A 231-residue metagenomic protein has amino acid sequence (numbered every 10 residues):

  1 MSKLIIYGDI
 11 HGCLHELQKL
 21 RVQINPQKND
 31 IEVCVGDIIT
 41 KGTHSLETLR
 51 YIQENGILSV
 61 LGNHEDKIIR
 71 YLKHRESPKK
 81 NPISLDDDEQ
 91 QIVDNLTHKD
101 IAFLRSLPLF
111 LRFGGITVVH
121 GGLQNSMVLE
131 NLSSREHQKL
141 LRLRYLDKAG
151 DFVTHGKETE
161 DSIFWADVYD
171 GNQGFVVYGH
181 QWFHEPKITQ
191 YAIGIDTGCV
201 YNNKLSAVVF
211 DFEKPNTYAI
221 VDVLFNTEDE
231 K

Functional and structural regions predicted by a protein language model:
M1-I5, L111-V118, T189: Beta-strand-turn-beta hairpins that frame and shape the catalytic cleft of phosphate-ester-processing enzymes
M1-Y51: N-terminal active-site segment of His-dependent metallophosphoesterases
I6, E32-C34, S59-V60, T117 (+2 more regions): Residue-level marker for buried hydrophobic side chains located in beta-strands that build the well-ordered beta-sheet
D9, D37, I52, G62-N63 (+5 more regions): Divalent metal-coordination and catalytic microenvironments
H11-H15, T40-T43, D66-I69, L111 (+3 more regions): Active-site environment of divalent metal-dependent phosphoester hydrolases
K28, F110, V118, G194 (+1 more regions): Conserved hydrophobic/aromatic beta-strand scaffold that supports enzyme active sites
S45-F152: Active-site neighborhood of divalent metal-dependent phosphoester bond hydrolases
E136-K231: Acidic, His/Gly-rich catalytic cores of divalent-metal-dependent hydrolytic chemistry
